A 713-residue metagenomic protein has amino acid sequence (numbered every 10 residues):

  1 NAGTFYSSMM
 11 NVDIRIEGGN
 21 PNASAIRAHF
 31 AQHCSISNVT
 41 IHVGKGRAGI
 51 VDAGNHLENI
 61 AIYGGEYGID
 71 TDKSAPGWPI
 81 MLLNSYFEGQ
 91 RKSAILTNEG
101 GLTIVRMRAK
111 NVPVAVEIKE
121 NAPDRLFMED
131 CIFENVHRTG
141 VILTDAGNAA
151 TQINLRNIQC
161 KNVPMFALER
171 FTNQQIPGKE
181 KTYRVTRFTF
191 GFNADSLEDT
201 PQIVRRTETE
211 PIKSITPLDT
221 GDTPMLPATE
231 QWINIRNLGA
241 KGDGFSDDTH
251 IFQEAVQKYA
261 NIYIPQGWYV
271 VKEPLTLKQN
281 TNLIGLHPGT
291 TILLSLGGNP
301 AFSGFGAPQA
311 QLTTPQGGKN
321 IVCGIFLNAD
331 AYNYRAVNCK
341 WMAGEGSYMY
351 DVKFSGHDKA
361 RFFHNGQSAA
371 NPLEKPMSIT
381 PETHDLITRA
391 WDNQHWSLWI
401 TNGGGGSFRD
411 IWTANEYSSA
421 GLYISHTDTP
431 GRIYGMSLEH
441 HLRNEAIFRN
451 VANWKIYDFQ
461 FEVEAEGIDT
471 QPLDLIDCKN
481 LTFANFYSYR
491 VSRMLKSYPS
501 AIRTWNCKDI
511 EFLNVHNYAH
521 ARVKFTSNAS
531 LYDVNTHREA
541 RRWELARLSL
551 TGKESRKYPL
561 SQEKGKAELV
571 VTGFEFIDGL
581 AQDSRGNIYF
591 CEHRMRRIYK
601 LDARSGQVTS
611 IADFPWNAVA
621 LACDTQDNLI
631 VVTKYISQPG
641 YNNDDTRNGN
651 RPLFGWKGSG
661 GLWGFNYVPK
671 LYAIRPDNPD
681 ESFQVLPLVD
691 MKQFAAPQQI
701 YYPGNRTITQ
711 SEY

Functional and structural regions predicted by a protein language model:
N1-Y558: Extracellular/periplasmic carbohydrate-active domains that bind, remodel, or depolymerize complex polysaccharides
R556-Y713: Sequence-structural signature of mature extracellular/luminal beta-sheet repeat domains, prominently beta-propellers
